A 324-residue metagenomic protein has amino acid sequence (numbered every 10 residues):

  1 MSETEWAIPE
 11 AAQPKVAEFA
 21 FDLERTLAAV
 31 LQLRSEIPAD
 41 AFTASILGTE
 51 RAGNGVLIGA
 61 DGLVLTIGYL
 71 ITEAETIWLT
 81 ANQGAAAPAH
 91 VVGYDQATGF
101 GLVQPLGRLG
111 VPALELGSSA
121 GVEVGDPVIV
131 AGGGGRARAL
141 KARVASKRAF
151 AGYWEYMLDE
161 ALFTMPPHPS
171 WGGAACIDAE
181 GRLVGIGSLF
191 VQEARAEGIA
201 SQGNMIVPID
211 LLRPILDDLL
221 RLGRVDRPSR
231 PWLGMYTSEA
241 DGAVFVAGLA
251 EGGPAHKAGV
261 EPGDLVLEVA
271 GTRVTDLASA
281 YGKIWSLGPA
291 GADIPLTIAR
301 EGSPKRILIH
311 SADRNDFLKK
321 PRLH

Functional and structural regions predicted by a protein language model:
M1-L23, A179, L183-A240, G282 (+3 more regions): C-terminal cap/linker of serine protease catalytic domains
W6-A11, P38-D40, A52, L57-A139 (+7 more regions): Conserved active-site neighborhood of the chymotrypsin/trypsin-like protease fold
R25-I46: A short, Trp-centered hydrophobic/proline-enriched beta-strand micro-motif
A29-R34, V64-G68, V124-G134, T164 (+2 more regions): Active-site-proximal beta-strands of protease catalytic cores
G48, L70, P112-D159, Q192-E197 (+1 more regions): Flexible, gly/ser-rich surface segments that form the specificity/activation loops bordering the active-site cleft
A60-L65, E180-V184, A255-A278: Conserved PDZ fold ligand-binding element
H90, D217-R224, A258-E261, L267-V269 (+1 more regions): PDZ-domain C-terminal substructure recognizer with occasional recognition of PDZ-binding tails
S118-G121, A174-A175, G248, P254-L265 (+1 more regions): A short glycine-leucine-enriched loop at secondary-structure breakpoints that most characteristically corresponds
